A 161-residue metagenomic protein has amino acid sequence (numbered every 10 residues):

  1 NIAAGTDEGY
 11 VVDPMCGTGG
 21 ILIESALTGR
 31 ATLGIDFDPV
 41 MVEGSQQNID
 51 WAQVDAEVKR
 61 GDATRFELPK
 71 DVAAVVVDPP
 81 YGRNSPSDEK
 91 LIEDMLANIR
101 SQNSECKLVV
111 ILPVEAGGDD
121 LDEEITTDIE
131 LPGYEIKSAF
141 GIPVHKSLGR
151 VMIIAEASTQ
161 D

Functional and structural regions predicted by a protein language model:
N1-D161: Class I S-adenosyl-L-methionine-dependent methyltransferase catalytic core
